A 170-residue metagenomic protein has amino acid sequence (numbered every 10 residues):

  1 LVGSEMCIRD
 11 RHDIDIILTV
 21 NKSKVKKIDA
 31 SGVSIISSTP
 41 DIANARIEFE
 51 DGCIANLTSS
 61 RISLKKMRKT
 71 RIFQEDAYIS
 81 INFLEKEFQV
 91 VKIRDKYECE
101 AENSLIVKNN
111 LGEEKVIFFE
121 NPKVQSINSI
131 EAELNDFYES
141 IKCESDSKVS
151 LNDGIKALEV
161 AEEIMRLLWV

Functional and structural regions predicted by a protein language model:
L1-I8: Short, small-residue-biased leader/transition segments that mark boundaries at the very start of proteins
R9-S34, R46-C53: Oxidoreductase and adenylate-handling cofactor-binding alpha/beta cores
R11, T58-K66: Glycine-rich phosphate/pyrophosphate-binding beta-alpha loops
S31-V33, E50, S59-I62, E75 (+1 more regions): Histidine- and/or cysteine-centered catalytic micro-motif in compact active-site loops
I35-T39, S63-K65, S80: Short glycine/serine/proline-enriched coil/turn segments at secondary-structure junctions
E50, A132-V170: C-terminal helix-rich "cap/oligomerization" subdomain common to oxidoreductases
D76-K148: C-terminal glycine/acidic-rich active-site capping loop/insertion
